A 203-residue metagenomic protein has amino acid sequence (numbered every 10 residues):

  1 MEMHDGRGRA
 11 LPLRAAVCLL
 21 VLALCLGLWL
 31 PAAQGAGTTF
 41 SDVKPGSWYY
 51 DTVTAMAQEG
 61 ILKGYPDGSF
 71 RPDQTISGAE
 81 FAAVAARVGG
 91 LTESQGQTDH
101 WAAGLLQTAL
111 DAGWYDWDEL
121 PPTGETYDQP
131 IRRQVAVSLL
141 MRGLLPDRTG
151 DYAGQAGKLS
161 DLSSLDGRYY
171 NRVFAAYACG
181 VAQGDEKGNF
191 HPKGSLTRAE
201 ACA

Functional and structural regions predicted by a protein language model:
M1-L13: Disordered, low-complexity tails and leader-like regions
E2-D5, A23-W48, Q58, L62-V137 (+2 more regions): Feature responds to low-complexity, polar/acidic, surface-exposed segments characteristic of secreted/exported proteins
A10-C25: Sec-dependent N-terminal signal peptides
V53, L165-G167, V173: Intrinsic, low-complexity N-terminal interaction/targeting segments
N171, Y177-C179: GST-like fold's C-terminal all-alpha helical module
R198-A203: A recurrent domain-boundary module in secreted/ectodomain proteins
